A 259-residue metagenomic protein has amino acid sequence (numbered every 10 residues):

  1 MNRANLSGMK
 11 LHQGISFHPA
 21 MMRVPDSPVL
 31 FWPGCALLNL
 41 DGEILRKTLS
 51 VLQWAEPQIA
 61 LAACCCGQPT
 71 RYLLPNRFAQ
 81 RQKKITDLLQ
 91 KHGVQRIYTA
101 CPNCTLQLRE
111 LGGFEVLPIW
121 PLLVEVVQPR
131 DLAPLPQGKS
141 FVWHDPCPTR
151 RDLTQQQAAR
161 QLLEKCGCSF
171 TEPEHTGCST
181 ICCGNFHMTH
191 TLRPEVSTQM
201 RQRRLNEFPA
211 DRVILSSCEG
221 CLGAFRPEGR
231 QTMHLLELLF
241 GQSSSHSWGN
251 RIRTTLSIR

Functional and structural regions predicted by a protein language model:
M1-R259: Iron-sulfur cluster-binding electron-transfer modules in prokaryotic oxidoreductases
